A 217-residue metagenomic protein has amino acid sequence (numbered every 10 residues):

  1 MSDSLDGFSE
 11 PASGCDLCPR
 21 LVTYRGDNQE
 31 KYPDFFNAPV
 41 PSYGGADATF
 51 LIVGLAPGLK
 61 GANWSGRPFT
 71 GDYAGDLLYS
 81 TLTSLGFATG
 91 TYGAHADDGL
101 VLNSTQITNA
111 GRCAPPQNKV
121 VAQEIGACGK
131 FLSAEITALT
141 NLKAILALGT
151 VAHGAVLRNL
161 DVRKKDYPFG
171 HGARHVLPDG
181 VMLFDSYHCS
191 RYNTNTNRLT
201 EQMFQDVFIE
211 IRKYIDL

Functional and structural regions predicted by a protein language model:
S2-A173, L177-L217: A polyanion-binding, active-site-adjacent surface
